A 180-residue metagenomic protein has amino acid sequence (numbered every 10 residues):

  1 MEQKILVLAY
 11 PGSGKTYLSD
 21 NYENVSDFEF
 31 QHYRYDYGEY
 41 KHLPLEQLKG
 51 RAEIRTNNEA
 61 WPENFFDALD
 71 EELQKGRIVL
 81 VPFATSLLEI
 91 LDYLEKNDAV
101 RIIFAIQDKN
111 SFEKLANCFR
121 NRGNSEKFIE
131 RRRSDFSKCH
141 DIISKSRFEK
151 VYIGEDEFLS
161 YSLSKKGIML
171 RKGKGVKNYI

Functional and structural regions predicted by a protein language model:
M1-E2, D20-E23, F66-I78, L94-D98 (+1 more regions): Flexible, charged surface loops at secondary-structure boundaries
K4-Y22: Glycine-rich phosphate-binding P-loop
L8-P11, V81-T85, I106-Q107, I153-D156: Structural motif
L18, E89-N97, C118, H140-I143 (+1 more regions): Short, aromatic/basic amphipathic alpha-helical patches
N24-Y93: Conserved nucleotide-sensing/catalytic segment adjacent to the nucleotide-binding pocket in NTP-handling enzymes
Y35-K41, S111-R120, Y161-L163: Short, charged, surface-exposed secondary-structure boundary motifs
P82, D98-C118: Conserved phosphate-donor/acceptor-positioning beta-strand/loop module used by diverse small-molecule
N124-K172, V176: Small-molecule kinase domains that catalyze NTP-dependent phosphoryl transfer to phosphate-bearing small molecules
